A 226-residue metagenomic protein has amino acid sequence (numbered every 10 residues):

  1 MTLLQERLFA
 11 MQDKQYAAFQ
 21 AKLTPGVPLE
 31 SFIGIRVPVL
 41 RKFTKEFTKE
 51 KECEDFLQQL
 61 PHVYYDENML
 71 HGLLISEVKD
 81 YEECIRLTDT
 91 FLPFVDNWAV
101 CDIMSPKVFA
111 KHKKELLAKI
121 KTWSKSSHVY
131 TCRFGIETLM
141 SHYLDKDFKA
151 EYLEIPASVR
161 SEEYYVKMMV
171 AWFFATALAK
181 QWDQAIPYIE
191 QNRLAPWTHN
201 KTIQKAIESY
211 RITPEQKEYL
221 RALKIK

Functional and structural regions predicted by a protein language model:
M1-K226: Alpha-helical scaffold domains
